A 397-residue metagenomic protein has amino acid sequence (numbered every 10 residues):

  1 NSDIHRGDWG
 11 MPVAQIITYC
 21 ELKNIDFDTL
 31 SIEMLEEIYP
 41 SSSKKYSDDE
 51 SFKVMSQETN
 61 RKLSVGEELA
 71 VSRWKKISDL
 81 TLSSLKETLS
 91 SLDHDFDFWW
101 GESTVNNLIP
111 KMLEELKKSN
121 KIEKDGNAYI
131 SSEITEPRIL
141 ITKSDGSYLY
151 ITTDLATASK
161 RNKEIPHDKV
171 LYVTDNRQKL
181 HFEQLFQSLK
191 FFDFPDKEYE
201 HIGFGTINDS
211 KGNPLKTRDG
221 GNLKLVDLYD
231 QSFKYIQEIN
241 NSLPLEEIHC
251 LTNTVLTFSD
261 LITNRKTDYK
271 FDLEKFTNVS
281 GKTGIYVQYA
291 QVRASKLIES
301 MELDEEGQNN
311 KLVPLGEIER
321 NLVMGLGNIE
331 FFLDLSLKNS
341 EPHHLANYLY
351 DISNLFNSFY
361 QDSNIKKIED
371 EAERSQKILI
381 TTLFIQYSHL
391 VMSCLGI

Functional and structural regions predicted by a protein language model:
N1-I397: NTP-dependent nucleotidyl-transfer catalytic core
